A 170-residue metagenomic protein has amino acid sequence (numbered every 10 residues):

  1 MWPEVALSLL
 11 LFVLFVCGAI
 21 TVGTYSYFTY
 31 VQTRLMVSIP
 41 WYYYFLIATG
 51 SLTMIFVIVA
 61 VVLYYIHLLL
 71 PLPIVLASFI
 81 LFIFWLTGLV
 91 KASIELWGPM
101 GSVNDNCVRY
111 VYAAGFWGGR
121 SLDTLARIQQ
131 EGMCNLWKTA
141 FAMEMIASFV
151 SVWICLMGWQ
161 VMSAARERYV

Functional and structural regions predicted by a protein language model:
M1-S8, L63-L68, C107, Y112 (+3 more regions): Intrinsically disordered terminal tails
E4-T21, Y25, I39-P99, A147 (+1 more regions): Signature of small four-pass
S26-M36: Membrane-interface helix-loop junction between the first two transmembrane segments
T33, M100, S163-R166: Membrane-interfacial segments
R34-L46, L125-A142: Juxtamembrane membrane-interface segments at transmembrane-helix boundaries in membrane proteins
A92-Y112: Functional transmembrane-helix hotspots
P99, D123-A126: Secretory-pathway extracellular proteins and peptide precursors enriched for disulfide-bonded cysteines
